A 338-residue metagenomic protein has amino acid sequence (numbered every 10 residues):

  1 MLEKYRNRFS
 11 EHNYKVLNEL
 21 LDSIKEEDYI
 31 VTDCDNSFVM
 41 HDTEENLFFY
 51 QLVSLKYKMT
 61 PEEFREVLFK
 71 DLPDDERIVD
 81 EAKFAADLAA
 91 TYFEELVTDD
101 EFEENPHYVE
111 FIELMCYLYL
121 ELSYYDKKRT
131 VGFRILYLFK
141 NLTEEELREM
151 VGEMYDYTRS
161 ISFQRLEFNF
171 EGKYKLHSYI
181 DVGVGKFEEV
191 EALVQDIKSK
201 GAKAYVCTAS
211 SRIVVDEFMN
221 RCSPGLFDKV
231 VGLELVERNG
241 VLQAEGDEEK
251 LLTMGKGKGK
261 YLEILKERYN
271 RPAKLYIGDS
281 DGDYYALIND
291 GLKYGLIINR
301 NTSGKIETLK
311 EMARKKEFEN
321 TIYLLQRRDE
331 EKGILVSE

Functional and structural regions predicted by a protein language model:
M1-C34, H41-A89: Non-catalytic pre-domain segments flanking phosphatase-related domains
M1-K15, E19-Y29, K140-E338: C-terminal cap/substrate-recognition subdomain and adjoining C-terminal extension of metal-dependent phosphatase-like
M1-R6, D33-S37, L120, V131-Y137: Charged, low-complexity surface segments at secondary-structure and domain boundaries
F9, F38, F48-F49, F64 (+13 more regions): Phenylalanine-focused residue identity feature
S37, E45, S211-I213: Short, solvent-exposed loop/turn segments at secondary-structure junctions
F38-V39, D283: Short, active-site-adjacent cap segments at secondary-structure transitions
V39-M40, Q243: Generic structural signal for well-ordered beta-strand positions
F64-T143: Low-complexity, serine/threonine/proline-enriched polar segments
